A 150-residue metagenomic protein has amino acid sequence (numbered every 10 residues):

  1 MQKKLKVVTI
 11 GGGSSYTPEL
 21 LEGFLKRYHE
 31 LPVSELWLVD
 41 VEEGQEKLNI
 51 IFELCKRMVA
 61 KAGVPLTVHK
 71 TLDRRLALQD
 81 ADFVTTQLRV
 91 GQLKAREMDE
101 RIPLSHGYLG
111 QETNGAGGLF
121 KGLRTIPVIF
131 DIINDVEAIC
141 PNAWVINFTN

Functional and structural regions predicted by a protein language model:
Q2-E97, Q111-N114, G118-N150: Metallocofactor- and cofactor-centric catalytic cores in central/energy metabolism, strongly enriched
R96-G107: Short, flexible, mixed-charge acidic loops at enzyme active sites
